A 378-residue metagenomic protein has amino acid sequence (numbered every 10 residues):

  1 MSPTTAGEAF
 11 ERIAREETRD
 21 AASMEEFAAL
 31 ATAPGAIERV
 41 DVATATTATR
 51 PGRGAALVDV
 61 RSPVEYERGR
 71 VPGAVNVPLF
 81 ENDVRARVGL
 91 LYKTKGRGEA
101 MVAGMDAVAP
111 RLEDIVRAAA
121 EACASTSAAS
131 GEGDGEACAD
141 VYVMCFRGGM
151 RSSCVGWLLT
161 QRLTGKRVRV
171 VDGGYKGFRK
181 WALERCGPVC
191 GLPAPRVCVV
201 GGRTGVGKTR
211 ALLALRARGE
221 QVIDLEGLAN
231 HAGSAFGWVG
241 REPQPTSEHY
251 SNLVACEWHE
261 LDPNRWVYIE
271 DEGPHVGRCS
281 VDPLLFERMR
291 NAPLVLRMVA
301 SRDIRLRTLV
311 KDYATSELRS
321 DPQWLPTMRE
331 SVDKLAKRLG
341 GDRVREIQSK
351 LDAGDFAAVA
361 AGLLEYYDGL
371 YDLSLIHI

Functional and structural regions predicted by a protein language model:
S2-P72, A182-G191, V199-G201: Flexible, polar/low-complexity N-terminal or interdomain linker segments that lie immediately upstream of folded
T49-T126: Positively charged, proline/Ser/Thr-rich regional signature most characteristic of the Rhodanese/CDC25-like
M105-D172: Catalytic cysteine-centered active loop of the rhodanese-like fold, especially the PTP/DSP P-loop
T164-R179, D224-H231: A short glycine-rich beta-strand->turn/loop micro-motif centered on a GG-aromatic cluster
C198-R216: Glycine-rich phosphate-binding P-loop
I223, G227-P283: Conserved nucleotide-sensing/catalytic segment adjacent to the nucleotide-binding pocket in NTP-handling enzymes
M289-L309: Conserved phosphate-donor/acceptor-positioning beta-strand/loop module used by diverse small-molecule
I376-I378: Conserved small/polar residues in nucleotide/adenosyl-binding loops
